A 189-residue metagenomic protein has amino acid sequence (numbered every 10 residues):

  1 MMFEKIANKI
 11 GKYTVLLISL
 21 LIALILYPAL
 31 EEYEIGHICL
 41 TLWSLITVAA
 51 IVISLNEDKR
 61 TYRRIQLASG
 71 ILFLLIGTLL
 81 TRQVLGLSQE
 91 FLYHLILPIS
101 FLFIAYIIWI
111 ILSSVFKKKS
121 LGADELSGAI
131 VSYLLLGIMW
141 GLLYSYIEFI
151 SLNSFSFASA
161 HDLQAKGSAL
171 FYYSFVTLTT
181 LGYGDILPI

Functional and structural regions predicted by a protein language model:
M1-L17, R60-R63: N-terminal membrane topogenic signal
K9-L24, S69-L74, L143: Alpha-helical transmembrane segments
L24-I38, I53-R60, L87: Short, hydrophobic transmembrane alpha-helix segments
E31-L45, Y93-L102, G167-Y173: Structural signature of hydrophobic alpha-helical transmembrane segments
T41-S54, Y106: Central hydrophobic cores of alpha-helical transmembrane segments in multi-pass inner-membrane proteins across all
T61-F73, Y93-S100, L121-I130: Cytoplasmic-side transmembrane-helix entry/capping segments in multi-pass membrane proteins
I104-N153: Pore-domain transmembrane helices of cation channels
F155-I189: Pore-loop/selectivity-filter region of tetrameric P-loop cation channels
